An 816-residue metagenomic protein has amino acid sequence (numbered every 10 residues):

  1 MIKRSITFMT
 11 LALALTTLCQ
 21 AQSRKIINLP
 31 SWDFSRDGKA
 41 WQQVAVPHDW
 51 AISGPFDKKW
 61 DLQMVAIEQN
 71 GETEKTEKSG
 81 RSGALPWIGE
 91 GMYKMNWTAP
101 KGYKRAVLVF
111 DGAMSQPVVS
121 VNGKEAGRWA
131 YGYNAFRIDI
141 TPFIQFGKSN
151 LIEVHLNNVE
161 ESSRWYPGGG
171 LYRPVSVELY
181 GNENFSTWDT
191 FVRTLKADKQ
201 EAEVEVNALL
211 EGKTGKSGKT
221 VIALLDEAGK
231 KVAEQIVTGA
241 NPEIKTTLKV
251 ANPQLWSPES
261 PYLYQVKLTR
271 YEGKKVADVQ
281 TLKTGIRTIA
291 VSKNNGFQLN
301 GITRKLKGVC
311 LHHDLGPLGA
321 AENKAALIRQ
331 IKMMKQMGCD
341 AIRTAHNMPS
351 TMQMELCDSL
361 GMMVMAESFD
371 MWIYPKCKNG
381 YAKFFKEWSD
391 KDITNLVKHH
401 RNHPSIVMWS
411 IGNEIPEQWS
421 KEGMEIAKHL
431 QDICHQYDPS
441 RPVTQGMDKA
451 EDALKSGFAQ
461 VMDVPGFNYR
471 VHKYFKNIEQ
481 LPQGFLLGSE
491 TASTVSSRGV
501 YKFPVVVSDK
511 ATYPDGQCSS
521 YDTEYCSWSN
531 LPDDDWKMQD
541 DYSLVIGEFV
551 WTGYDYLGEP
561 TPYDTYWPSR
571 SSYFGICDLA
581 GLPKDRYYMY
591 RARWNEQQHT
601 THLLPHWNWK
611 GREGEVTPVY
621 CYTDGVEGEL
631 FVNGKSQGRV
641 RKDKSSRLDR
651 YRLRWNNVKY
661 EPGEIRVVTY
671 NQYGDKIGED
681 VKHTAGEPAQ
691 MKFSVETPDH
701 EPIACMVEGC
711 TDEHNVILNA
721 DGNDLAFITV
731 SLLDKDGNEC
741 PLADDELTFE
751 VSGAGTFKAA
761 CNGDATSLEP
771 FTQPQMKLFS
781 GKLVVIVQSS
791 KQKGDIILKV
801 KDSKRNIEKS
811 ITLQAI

Functional and structural regions predicted by a protein language model:
Q22-V109, S162, G168-L171, E183 (+2 more regions): Extended carbohydrate-recognition surfaces in non-catalytic/accessory domains of CAZymes and lectin-like proteins
W32-S35, G83-T187, G212-T214, M348 (+3 more regions): Accessory beta-strand-rich segments of carbohydrate-active enzymes
D49, S53-F56, K124, W129 (+3 more regions): Extended substrate-binding grooves/exosites of carbohydrate-active enzymes
V119-V121, E201-V237, T246, V266 (+4 more regions): Beta-strand-rich binding/interaction modules
I140-P142, T246-L255, L653-K659, T772-K791: Short, hydrophobic beta-strand segments
Q145-G147, N207-S292, W655, E661-P662 (+2 more regions): Extended acidic/polar, glycine-enriched regions that form or flank non-catalytic beta-rich accessory modules
V206-L210, K267-T269, V619-Y622, V668-T669 (+5 more regions): Beta-strand-rich structural segments
K216-V221, E259-Q265, D624, L630-Q637 (+3 more regions): Short flexible loop/turn segments that cap and initiate beta-strands
